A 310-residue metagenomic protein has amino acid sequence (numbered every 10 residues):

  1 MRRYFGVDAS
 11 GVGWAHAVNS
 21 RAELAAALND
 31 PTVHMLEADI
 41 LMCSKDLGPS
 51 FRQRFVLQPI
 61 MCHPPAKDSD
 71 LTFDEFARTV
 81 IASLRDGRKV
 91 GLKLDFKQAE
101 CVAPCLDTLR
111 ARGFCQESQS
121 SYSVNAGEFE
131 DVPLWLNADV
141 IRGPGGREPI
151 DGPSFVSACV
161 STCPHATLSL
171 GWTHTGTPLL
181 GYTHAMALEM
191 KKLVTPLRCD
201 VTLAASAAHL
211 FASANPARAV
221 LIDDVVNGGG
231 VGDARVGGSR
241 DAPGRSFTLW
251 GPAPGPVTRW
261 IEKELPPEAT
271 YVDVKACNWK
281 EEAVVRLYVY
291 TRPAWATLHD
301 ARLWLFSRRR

Functional and structural regions predicted by a protein language model:
M1-R310: Phosphate-group recognition and catalysis centered on beta-loop-alpha active-site segments
